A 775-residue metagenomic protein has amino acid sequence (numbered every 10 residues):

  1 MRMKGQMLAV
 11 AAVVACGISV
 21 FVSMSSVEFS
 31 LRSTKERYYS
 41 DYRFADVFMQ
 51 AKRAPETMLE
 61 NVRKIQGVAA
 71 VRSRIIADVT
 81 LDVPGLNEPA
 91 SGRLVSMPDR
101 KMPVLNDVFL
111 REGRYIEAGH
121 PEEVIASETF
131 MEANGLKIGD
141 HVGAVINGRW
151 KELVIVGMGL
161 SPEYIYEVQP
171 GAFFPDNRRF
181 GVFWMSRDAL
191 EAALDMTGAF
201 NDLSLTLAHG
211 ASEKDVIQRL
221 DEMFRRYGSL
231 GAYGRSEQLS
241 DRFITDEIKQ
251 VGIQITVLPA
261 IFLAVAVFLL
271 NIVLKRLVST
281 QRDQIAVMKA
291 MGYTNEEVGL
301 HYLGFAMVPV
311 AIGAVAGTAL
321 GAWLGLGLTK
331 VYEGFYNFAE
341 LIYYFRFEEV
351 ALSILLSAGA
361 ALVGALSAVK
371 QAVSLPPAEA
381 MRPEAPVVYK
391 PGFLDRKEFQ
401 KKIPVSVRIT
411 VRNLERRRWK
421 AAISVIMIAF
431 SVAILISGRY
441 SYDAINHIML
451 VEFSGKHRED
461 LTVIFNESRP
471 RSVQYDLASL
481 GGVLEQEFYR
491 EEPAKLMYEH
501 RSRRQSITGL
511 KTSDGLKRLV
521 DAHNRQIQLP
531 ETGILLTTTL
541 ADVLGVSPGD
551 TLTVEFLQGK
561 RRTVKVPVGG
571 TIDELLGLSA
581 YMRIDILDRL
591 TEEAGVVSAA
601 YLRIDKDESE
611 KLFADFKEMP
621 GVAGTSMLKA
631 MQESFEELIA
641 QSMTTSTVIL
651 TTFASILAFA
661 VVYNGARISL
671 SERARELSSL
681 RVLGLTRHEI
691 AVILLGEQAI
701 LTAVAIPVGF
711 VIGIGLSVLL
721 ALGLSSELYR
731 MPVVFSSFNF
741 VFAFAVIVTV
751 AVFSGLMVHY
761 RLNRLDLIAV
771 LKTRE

Functional and structural regions predicted by a protein language model:
M1-A264, R276, N295, E452 (+3 more regions): Membrane transport/envelope proteins' first extracytoplasmic loop
M1-S19, L277, T294, L303 (+5 more regions): N-terminal Sec/SRP start-transfer signal
M3, G252, F268-V310, A660-T702: Interfacial "coupling" helices/loops that link adjacent transmembrane helices in transporter permeases
S40, D46-K52, V405-E531, L535-T539 (+3 more regions): Juxtamembrane segments of multi-pass membrane proteins
L136-L153, V546-K565: Short conserved beta-strand and strand-loop elements enriched in small hydrophobics with frequent Asp/Gly
A264, F268-R276, D283-A286, M307-A339 (+4 more regions): Small-residue-rich transmembrane alpha-helices
L375-G392, N763-E775: Short cytosolic juxtamembrane segments of multi-pass membrane proteins
Y489, V597-K606, F613-L722, S726-V733 (+3 more regions): C-terminal transmembrane helical bundles of large multi-pass transporters and their helix-start/helix-kink determinants
